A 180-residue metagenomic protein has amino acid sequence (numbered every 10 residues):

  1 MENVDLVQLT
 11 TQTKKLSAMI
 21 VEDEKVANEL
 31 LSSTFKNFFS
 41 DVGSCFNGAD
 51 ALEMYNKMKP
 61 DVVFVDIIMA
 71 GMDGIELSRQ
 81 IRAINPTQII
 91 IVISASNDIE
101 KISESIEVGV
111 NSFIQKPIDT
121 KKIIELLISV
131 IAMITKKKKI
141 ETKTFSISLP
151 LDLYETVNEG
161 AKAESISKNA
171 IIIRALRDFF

Functional and structural regions predicted by a protein language model:
M1-S17, K137-T142: Non-catalytic signal-transmission and effector/linker regions of two-component phosphorelay proteins
T11-T13, E24-G43: Two-component/phosphorelay signaling modules centered on CheY-like receiver
N47-D50, D73-E76: Acidic catalytic/metal-coordinating carboxylates
M58-F64: Active-site beta3 strand of CheY-like receiver
I67-I68, S148: The short loop immediately C-terminal to the conserved phospho-acceptor aspartate in CheY-like receiver
A70, S94, D98: The feature encodes the CheY-like receiver
E76, N97-S112, E125: Alpha4 helix (beta4-alpha4-beta5 surface) of REC/receiver domains from two-component response regulators
A132-L153, N158-K162, I166-N169: Short Lys/Arg-rich basic patches
